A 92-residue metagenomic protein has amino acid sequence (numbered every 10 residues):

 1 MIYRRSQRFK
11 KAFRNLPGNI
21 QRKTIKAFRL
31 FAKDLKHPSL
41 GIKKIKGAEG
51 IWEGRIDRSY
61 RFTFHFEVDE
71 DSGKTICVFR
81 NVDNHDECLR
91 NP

Functional and structural regions predicted by a protein language model:
M1-A27: Arg/Lys-rich, positively charged N-terminal/basic patches that mediate binding to nucleic acids
I2-R4, I56-P92: Enriched for short, Lys/Arg-rich terminal
K11, L35-L40, C77, N84: Residue-level signal for pocket-adjacent positions within structured domains
P17, F28, A32, E49 (+2 more regions): Generic secondary-structure microfeatures
K23-K36, T75-I76: A short beta-strand-loop micro-motif that forms or neighbors metal/cofactor- and ligand-binding patches at active-site
L30-G54: A short, surface-exposed loop/turn module that caps and links secondary-structure elements
